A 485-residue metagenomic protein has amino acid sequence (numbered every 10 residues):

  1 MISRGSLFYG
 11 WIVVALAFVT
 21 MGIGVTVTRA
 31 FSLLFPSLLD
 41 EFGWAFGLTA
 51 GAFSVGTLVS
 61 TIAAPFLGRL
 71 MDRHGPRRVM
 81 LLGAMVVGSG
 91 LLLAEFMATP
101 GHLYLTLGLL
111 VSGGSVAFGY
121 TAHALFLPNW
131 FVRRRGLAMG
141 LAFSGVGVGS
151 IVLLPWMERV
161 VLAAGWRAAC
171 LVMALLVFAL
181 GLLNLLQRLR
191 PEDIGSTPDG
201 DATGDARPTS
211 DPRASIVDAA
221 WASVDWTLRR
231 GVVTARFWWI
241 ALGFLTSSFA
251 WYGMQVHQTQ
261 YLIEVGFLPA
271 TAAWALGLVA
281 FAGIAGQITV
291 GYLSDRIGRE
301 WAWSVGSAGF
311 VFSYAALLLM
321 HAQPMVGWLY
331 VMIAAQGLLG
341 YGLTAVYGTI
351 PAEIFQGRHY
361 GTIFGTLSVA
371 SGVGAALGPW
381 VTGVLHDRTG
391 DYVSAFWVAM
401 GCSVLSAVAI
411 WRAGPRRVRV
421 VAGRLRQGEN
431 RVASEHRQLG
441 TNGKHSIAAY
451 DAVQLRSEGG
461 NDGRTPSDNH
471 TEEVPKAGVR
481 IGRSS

Functional and structural regions predicted by a protein language model:
I12-F46, A63-L67, L154, M254-T259: Extracytoplasmic
G22, H102-A117, W328-G342: Hydrophobic core of transmembrane alpha-helices in multi-pass small-molecule transporters, especially MFS/SLC-type
F31-F35, R229-Q287, G378: Extracytoplasmic gate region of multi-pass secondary transporters
L38, S115-F131, G342-F355: Intracellular juxtamembrane helix-capping segments at the cytosolic ends of symmetry-related transmembrane helices
A63-G75, Q287-G298: Helix-to-loop junctions at the C-terminal end of transmembrane segments in multipass secondary transporters
M85-A98, G309-A322: C-terminal ends and interior cores of transmembrane alpha-helices in multi-pass membrane transporters/permeases
V146-D193: Helix-loop-helix hairpin linking two adjacent transmembrane segments in secondary transporters
A174-R213, A409-G414: C-terminal membrane-cytosol helix-exit motif in multi-pass small-molecule transporters
